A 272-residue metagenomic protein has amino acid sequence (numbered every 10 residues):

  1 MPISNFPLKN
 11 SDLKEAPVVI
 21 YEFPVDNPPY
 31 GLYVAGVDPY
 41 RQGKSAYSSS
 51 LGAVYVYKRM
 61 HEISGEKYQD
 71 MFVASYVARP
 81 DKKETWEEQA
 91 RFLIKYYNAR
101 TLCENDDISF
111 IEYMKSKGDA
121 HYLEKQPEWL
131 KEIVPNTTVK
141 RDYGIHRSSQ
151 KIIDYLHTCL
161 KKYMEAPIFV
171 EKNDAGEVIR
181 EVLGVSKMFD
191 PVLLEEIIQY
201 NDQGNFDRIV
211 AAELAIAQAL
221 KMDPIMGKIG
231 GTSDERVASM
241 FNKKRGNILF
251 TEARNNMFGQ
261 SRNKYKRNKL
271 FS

Functional and structural regions predicted by a protein language model:
M1-Q126, P167-S272: RNase H-like, metal-dependent nuclease domains and their acidic two-metal-ion catalytic environment used
L123-N173: Short alpha-helix plus adjacent loop in nuclease-associated cores
